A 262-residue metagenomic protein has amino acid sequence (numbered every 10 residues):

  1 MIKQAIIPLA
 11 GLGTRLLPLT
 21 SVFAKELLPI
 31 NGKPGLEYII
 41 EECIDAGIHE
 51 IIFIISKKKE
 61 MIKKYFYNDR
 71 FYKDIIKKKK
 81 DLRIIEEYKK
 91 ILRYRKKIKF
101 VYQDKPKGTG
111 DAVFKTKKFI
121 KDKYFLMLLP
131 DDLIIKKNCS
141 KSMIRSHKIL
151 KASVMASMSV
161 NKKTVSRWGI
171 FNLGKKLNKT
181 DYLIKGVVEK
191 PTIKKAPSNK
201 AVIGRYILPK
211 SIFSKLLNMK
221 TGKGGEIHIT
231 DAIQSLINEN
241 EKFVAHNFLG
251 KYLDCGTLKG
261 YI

Functional and structural regions predicted by a protein language model:
I2-K77, C139-S140: N-terminal glycine-rich phosphate-binding loop and ensuing alpha1 helix
Q4, H49-I51, K97, Y124 (+2 more regions): Residues at the starts of beta-strands that form the adenosine-phosphate
L12, D132, L258: Active-site metal-binding loops of divalent metal-dependent hydrolases
L27, I98-F100, S153-M155, F243-A245 (+1 more regions): Conserved beta-strand scaffold positions in the cores of enzyme catalytic domains, especially in NTP/NDP-utilizing
G35-Y38, D111-K115, A232: Well-ordered alpha-helical segments embedded in enzymatic catalytic cores
K59-I62, L133-I135, Y252-D254: Short, active-site-adjacent cap segments at secondary-structure transitions
K64, Y72-I75, L82-L173, L217-M219: Conserved beta-loop-beta/alpha segment of the NTase-like Rossmann-fold superfamily that binds/positions NTPs
L126, S140, I144, K148 (+2 more regions): Catalytic-core segments of class I nucleotidyltransferases/pyrophosphorylases that form NMP-activated intermediates
